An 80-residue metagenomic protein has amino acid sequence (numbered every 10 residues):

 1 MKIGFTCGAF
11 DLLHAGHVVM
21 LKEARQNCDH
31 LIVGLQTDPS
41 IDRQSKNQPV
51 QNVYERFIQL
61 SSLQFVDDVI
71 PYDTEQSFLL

Functional and structural regions predicted by a protein language model:
M1-L80: Nucleotidyltransferase catalytic core that binds NTPs
